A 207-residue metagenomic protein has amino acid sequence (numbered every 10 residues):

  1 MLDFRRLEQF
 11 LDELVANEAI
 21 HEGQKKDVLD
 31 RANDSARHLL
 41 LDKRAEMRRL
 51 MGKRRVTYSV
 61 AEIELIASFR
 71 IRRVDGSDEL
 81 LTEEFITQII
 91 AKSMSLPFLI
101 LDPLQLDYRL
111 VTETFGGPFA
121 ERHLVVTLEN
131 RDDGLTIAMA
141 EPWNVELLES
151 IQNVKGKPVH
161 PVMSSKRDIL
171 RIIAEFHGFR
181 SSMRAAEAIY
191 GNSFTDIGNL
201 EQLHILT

Functional and structural regions predicted by a protein language model:
M1-T207: N-terminal, intrinsically disordered, highly charged
